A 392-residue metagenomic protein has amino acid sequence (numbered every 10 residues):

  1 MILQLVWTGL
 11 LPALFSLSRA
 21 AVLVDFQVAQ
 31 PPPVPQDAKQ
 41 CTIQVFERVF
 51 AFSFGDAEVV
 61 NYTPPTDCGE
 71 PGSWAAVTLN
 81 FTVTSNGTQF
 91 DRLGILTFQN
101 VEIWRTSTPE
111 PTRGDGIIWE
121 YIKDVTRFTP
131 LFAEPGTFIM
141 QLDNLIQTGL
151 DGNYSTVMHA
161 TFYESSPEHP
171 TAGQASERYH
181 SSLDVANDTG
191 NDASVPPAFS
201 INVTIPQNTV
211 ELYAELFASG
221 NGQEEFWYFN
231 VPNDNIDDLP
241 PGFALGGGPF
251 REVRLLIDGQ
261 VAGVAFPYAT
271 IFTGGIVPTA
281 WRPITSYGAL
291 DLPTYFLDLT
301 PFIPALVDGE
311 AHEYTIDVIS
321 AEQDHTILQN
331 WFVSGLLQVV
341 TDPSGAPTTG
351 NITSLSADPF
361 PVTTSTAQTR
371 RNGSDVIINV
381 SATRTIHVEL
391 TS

Functional and structural regions predicted by a protein language model:
M1-V24: Fungal secretory targeting signals
A21-W74, T82-E177, F217-N221, W227-G345: Beta-strand-rich ligand-recognition modules
G69-T78, I205-Y213: Extended extracellular/luminal ectodomain segments enriched in beta-structured repeat modules
L145-L212, F217, V340-V380: Flexible, low-complexity coil/linker segments
D375-S392: Long, low-hydrophobicity ectodomains and other hydrophilic envelope-associated domains
